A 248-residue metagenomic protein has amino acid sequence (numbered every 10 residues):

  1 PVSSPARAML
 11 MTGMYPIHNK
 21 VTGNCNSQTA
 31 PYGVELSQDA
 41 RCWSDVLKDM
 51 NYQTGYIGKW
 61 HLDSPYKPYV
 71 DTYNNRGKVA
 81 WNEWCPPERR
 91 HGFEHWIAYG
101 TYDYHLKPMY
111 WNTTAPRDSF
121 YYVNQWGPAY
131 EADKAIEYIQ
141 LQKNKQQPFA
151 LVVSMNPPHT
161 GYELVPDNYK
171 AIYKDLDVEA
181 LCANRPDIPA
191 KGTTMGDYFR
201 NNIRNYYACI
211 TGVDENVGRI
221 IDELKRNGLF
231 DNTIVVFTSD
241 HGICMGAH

Functional and structural regions predicted by a protein language model:
P1-H248: Formylglycine-dependent sulfatase
